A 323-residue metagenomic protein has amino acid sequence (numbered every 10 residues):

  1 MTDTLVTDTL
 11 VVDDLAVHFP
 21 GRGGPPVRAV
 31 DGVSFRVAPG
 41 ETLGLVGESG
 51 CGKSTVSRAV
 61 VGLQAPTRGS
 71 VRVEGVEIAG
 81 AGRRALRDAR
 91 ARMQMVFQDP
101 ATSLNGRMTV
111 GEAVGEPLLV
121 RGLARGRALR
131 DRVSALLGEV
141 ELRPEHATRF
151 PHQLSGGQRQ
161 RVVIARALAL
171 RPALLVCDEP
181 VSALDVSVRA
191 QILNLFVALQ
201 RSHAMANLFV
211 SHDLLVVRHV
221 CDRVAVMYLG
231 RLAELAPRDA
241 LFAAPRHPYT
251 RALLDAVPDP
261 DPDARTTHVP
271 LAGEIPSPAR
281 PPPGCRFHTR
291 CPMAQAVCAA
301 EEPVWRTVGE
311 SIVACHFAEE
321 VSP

Functional and structural regions predicted by a protein language model:
M1-A243, D255, V313, E319-P323: ABC transporter nucleotide-binding domains
G21-R22, P26, L235-P323: Short catalytic/signature loops enriched in Gly
